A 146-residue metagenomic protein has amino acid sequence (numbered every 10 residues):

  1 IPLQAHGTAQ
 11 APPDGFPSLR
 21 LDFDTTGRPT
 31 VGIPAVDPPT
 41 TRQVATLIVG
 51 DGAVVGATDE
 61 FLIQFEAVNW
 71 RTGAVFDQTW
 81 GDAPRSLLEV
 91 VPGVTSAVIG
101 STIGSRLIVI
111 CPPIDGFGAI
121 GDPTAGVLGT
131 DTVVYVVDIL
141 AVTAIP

Functional and structural regions predicted by a protein language model:
I1-P146: Cross-family detector of peptidyl-prolyl cis-trans isomerase
